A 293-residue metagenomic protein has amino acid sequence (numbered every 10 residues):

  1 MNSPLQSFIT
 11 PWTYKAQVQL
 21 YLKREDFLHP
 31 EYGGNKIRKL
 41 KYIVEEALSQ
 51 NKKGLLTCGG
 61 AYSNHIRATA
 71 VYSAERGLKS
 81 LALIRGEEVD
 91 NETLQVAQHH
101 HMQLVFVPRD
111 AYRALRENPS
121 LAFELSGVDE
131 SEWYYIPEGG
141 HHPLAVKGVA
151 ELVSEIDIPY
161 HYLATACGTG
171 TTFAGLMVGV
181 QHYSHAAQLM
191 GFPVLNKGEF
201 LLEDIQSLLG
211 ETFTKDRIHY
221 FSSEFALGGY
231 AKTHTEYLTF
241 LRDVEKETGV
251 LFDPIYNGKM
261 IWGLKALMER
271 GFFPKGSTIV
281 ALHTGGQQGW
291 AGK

Functional and structural regions predicted by a protein language model:
M1-K293: PLP-dependent amino-acid enzyme catalytic core
